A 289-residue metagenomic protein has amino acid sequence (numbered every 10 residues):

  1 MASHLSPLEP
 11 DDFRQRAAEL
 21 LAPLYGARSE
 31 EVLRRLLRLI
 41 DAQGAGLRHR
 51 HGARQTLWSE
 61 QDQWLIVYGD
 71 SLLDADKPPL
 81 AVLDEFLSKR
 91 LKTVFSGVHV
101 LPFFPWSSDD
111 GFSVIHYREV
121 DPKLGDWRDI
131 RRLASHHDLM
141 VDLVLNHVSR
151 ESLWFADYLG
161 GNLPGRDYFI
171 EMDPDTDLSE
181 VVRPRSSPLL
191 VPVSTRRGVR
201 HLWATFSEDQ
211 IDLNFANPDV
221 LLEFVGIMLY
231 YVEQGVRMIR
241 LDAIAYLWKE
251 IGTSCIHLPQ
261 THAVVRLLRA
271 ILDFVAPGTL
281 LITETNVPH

Functional and structural regions predicted by a protein language model:
A2-N217, L222, E233, Y246-H289: Acidic/aromatic-lined carbohydrate-recognition and catalytic surfaces of CAZymes acting on diverse glycans
V98, I239-L241: Hydrophobic residues within beta-strands of alpha/beta enzymes
E223-I239: Radical SAM [4Fe-4S] cluster-binding motif and immediate context
